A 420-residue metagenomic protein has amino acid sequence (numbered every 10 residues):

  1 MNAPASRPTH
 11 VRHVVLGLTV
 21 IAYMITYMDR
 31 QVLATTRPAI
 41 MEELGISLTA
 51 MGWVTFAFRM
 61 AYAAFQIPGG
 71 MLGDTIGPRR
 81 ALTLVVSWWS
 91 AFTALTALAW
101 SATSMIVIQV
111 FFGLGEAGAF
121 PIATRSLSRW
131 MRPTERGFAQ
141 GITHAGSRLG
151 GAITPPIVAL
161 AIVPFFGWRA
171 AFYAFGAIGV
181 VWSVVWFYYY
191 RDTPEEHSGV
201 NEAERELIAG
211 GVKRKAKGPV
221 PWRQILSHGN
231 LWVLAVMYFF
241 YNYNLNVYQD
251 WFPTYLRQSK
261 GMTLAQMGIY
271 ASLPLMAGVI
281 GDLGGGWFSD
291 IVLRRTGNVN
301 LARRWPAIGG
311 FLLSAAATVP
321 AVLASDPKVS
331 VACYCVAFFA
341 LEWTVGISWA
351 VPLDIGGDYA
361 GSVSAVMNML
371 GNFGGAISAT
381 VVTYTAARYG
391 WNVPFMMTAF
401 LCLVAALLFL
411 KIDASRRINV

Functional and structural regions predicted by a protein language model:
V14-L48, Y248-P253: Extracytoplasmic
Q31, R59-I67, A117, A152 (+3 more regions): Residue-level signature of mid-helix packing/kink "hotspots" within the transmembrane helices of 12-pass Major
L33-A34, H228-G286, E342-W349, L353: Extracytoplasmic gate region of multi-pass secondary transporters
G45, G77, L98-S104, G115 (+3 more regions): Helix-breaking motifs and short loop linkers at transmembrane-helix boundaries and internal kinks in secondary membrane
A64-T103: Conserved MFS/SLC helix-loop-helix module at the cytosolic interface between two early adjacent transmembrane helices
R80-A94, L301-T318: Structural signature of the two symmetry-related core transmembrane helices
I108-R148: Cytoplasmic helix-loop-helix junction between adjacent transmembrane helices in 12-TM secondary transporters
S147-H197: Helix-loop-helix hairpin linking two adjacent transmembrane segments in secondary transporters
